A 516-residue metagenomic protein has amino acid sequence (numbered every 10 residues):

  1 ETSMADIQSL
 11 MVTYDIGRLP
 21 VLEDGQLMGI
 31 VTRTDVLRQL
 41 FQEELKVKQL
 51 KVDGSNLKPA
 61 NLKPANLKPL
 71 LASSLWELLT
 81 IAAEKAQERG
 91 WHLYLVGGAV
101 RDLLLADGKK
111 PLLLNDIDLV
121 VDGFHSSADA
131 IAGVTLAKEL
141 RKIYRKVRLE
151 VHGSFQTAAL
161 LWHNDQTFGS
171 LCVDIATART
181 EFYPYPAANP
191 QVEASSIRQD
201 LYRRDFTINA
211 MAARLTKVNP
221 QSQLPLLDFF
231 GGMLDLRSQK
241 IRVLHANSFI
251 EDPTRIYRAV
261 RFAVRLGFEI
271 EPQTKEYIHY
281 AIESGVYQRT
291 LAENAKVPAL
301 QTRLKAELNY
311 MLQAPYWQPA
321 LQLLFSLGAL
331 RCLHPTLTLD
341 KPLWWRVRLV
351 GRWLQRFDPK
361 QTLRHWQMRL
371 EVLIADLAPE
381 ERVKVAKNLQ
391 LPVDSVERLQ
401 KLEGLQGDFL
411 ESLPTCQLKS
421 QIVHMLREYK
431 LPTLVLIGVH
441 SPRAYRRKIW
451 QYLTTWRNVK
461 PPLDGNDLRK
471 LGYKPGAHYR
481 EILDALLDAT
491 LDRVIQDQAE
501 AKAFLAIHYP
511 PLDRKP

Functional and structural regions predicted by a protein language model:
E1-P516: Catalytic cores of the polymerase beta-like nucleotidyltransferase superfamily and closely associated nucleotide
